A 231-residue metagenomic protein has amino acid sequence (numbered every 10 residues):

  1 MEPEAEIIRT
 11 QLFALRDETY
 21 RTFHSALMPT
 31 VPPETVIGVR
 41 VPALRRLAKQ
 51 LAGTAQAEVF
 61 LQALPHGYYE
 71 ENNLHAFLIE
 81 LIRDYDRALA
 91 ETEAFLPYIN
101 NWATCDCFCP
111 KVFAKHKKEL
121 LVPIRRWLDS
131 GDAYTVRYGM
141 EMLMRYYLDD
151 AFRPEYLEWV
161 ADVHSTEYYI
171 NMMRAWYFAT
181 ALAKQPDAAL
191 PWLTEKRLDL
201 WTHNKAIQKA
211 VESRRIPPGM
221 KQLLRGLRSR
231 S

Functional and structural regions predicted by a protein language model:
M1-S231: Alpha-helical scaffold domains
